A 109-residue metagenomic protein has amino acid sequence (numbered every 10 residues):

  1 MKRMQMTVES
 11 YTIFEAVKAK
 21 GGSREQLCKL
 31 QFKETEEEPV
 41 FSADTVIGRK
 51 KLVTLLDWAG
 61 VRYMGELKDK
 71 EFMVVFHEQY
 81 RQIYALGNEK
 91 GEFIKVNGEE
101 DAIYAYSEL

Functional and structural regions predicted by a protein language model:
M1-L109: Short beta-rich binding modules
